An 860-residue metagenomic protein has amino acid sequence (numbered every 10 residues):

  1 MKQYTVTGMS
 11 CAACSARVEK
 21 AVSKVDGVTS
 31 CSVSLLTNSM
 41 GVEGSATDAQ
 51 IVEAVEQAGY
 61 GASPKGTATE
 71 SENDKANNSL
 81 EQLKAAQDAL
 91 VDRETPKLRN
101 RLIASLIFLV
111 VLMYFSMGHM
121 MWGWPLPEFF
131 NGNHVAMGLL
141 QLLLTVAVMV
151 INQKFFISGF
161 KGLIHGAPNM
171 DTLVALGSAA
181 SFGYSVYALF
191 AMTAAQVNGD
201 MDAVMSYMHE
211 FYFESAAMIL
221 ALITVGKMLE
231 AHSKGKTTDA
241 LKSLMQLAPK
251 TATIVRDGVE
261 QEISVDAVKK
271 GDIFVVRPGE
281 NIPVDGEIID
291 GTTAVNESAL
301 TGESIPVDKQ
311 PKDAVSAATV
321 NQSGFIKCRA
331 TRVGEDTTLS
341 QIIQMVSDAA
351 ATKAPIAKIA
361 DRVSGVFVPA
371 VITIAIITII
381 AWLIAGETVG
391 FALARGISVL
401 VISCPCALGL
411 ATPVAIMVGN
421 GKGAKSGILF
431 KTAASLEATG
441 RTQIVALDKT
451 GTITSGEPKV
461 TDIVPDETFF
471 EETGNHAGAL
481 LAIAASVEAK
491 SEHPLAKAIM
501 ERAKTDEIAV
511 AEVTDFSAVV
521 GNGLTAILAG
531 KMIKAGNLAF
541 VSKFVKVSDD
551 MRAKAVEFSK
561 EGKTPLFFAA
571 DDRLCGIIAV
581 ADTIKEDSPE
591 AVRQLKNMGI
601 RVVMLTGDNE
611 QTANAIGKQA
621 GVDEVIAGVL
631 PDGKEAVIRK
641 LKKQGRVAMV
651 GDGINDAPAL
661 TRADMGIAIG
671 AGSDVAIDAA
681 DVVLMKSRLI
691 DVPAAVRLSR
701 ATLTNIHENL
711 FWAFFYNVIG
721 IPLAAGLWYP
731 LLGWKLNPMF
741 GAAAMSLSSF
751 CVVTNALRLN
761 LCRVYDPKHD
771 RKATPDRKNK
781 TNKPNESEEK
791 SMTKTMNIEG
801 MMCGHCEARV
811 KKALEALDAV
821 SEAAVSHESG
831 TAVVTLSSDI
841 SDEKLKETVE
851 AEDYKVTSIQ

Functional and structural regions predicted by a protein language model:
M1-A136, V259-E260, Q344-T352, L761-Q860: Flexible metal-binding regulatory segments at protein termini and peripheral loops
A16, T29, T442, L528-G530 (+3 more regions): Conserved ATP-binding TGD loop and adjacent catalytic N/P-domain core of P-type ATPases
D26-E43, D48, E210-F211, K242-D336 (+2 more regions): Conserved cytosolic catalytic loops of P-type ATPases
A86-F108, S158-S181, I343-A375, A392 (+5 more regions): Soluble-to-membrane junctions at the N-terminal ends of transmembrane alpha-helices in multi-pass ion-transporting
K97-T251, R362, I463, G733-P738 (+1 more regions): Transmembrane helix-loop-helix hairpins at the membrane interface
M121-V135, I164, G183, K422 (+8 more regions): Membrane-embedded alpha-helical bundles of multi-pass transporters
M192-Q196, M201-A203, A217-P278, K309 (+4 more regions): Juxtamembrane coupling segments of multi-pass membrane pumps/enzymes
V460, V464-M598, E610, V622-I638: P-type ATPase nucleotide-binding
